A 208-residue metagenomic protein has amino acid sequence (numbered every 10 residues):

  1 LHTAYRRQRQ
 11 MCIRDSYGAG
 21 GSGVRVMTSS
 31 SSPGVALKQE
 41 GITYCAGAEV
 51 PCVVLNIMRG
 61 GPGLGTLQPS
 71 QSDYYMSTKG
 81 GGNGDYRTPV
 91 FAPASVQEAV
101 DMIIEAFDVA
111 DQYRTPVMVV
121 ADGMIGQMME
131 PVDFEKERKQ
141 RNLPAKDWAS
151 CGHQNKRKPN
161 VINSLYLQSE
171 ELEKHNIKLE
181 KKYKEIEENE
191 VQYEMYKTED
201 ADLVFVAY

Functional and structural regions predicted by a protein language model:
L1-I13: Single conserved hydrophobic/aromatic residue that forms the stacking wall/gate of nucleotide- or nucleobase-binding
R6-R7, E49-G61, R141-W148: A glycine-rich helix N-cap at a beta->alpha junction
Q10, S30-A36, I42-Y44, N56-G63 (+2 more regions): Acidic, glycine-rich active-site loops and adjacent beta-strand->loop/helix elements that engage anionic groups
D15-G18, K38-I42, G63-S70, D101-I104 (+2 more regions): Short acidic, glycine/serine/threonine-rich loops at helix termini
A19-L37, P51-N56, A92, V204-A207: A short, small-residue-rich loop immediately preceding and capping a beta-strand
G63, L67-S70, N83-D85, K181-Y208: Thiamine diphosphate
P69-D122: Conserved thiamine diphosphate
R114-M195: Conformationally flexible catalytic loops at phosphate/diphosphate-handling active centers
